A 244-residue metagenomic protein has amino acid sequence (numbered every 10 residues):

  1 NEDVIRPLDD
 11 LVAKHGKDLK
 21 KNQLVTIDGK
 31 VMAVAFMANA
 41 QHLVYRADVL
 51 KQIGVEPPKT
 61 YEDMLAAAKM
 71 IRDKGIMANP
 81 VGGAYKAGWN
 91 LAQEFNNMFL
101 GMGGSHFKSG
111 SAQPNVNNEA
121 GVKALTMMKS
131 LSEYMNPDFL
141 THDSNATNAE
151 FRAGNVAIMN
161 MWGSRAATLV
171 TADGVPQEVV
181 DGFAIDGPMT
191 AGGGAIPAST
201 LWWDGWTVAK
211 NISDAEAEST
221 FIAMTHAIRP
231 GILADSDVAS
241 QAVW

Functional and structural regions predicted by a protein language model:
N1-A40, E56, L65, E94 (+1 more regions): Hinge/lid segment of periplasmic solute-binding proteins
E2, S164-V179, A191-W244: C-terminal lobe and pocket-closing loops of periplasmic/extracytoplasmic Venus-flytrap solute-binding proteins
P7-L19, Y85, M102-K123, D173-F183 (+1 more regions): Short, solvent-exposed loop/beta-turn-alpha elements that line the ligand-binding surface or hinge of extracytoplasmic
T26-F36, Q41, L65-Q113, V156: Extracytoplasmic/periplasmic solute-binding protein
Q41-Y45, F99, W206-V208: Short glycine- and hydrophobic/aromatic-rich loop-to-beta-strand nucleating segment in the catalytic cores
Y61-L65, D138-A153: Short helix-initiation/N-cap motifs at beta->coil->alpha
A68-M70, G110-L140: Glycine-centered hinge/linker elements that transmit conformational signals in sensory and ligand-binding systems
A157-W162: Paired acidic/hydrophobic, glycine-rich loop segments that form the ligand-binding mouth/hinge of periplasmic-binding
